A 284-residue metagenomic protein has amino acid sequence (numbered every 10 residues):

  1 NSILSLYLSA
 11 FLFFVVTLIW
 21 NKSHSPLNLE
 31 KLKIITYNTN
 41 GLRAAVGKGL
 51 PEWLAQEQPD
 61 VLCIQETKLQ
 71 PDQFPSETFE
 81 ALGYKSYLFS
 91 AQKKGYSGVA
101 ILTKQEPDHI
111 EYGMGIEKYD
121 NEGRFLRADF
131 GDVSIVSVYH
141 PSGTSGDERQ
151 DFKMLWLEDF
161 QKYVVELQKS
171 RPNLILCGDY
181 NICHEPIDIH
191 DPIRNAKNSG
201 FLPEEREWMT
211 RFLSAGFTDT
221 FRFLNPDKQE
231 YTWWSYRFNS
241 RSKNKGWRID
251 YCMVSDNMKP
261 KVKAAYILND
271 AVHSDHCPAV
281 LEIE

Functional and structural regions predicted by a protein language model:
L32-N40, D132-T144, C177: Active-site-proximal beta-strand elements of phosphoester/diester hydrolases
N38, L54-D72, I135, V164-P186 (+4 more regions): Active-site beta-strand/loop signature of hydrolases that rely on acidic residues for catalysis
T67-Q70, P75-G143: Structured beta-strand-rich core segments of catalytic domains in phosphoester-bond hydrolases
L82-K85, E158-K245, I249: Metal-dependent phosphoesterases centered on the DNase I-like endonuclease/exonuclease/phosphatase
K94-H109, K228, S240-P260: Conserved beta strand-loop-helix elements of the APE1-like EEP
G115-I116, P141-L157, I193-K197: Surface-exposed cleft-lining segments at the edges of enzyme active sites
Y266-E284: Surface polyanion/phosphate-binding segment centered on an Asp-His-Pro turn
